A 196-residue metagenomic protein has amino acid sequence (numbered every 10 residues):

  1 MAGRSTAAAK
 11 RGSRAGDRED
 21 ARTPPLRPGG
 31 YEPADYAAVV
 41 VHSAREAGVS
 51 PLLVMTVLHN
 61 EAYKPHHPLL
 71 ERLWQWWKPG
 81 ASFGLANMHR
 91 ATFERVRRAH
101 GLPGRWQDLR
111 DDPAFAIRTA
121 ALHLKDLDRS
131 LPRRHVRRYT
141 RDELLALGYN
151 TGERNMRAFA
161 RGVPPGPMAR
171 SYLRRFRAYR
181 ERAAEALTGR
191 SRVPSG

Functional and structural regions predicted by a protein language model:
M1-T6, K10: Short acidic-hydrophobic catalytic motif
R11-G196: Catalytic glycan-binding domains that act on GlcNAc-containing polysaccharides
